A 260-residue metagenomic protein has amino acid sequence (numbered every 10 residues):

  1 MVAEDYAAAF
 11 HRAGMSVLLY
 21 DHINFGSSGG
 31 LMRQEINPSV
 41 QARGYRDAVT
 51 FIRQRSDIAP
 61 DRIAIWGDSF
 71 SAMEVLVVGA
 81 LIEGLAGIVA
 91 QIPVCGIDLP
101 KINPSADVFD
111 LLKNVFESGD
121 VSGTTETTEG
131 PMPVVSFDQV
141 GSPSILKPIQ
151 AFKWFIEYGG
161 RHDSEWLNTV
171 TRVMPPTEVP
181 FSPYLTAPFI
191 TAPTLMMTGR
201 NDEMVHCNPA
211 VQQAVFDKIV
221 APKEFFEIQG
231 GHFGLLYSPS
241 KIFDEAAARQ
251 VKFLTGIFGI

Functional and structural regions predicted by a protein language model:
V2, F25-P60, S240-A246: Catalytic nucleophile-loop/oxyanion-hole region of alpha/beta-hydrolase and closely related hydrolase-like folds
V2-L19: Short amphipathic alpha-helix adjacent to the substrate-entry channel of hydrolases
D57-S69: Alpha/beta-hydrolase fold nucleophile elbow
L76-Y158: Alpha/beta-hydrolase-fold enzymes
I190, M196-T198: Short beta-strand/loop motif that positions the catalytic acidic residue of the alpha/beta-hydrolase fold
E203-V211: Conserved alpha/beta-hydrolase "acid-adjacent" motif
F216-F233: Catalytic histidine neighborhood in serine/cysteine hydrolases with alpha/beta-hydrolase-type architecture
G230-D244: Catalytic histidine-centered segment of alpha/beta-hydrolase-like enzymes
